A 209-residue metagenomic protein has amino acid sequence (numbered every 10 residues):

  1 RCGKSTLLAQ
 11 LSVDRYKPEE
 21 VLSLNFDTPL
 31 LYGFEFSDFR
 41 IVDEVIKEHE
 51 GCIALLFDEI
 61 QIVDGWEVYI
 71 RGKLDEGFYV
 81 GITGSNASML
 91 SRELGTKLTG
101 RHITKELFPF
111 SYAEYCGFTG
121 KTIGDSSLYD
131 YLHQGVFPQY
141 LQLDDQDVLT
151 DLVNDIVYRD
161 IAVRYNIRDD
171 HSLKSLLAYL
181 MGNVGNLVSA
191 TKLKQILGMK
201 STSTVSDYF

Functional and structural regions predicted by a protein language model:
C2-G3: ATP-binding Walker
L7, L11: Hydrophobic positions on the alpha1 helix immediately C-terminal to the Walker A/P-loop
E20-A54: Short glycine-rich substrate-engagement loop in P-loop NTPases that contacts/grips substrate
K47-W66, S189-L193: Conserved P-loop NTPase "ATPase switch" module shared by AAA+ and STAND
L56, Y79-S85, E106: Structural recognition of the conserved hydrophobic beta-strand(s) that form the central parallel beta-sheet of P-loop
Q61-G81: Conserved Walker B catalytic segment
G72, S88-T104, F118-G120: Short regulatory helix/loop adjacent to the ATP-binding pocket of P-loop NTPases
Y112-F209: Interdomain hinge/linker elements that couple catalytic modules in large macromolecular machines
